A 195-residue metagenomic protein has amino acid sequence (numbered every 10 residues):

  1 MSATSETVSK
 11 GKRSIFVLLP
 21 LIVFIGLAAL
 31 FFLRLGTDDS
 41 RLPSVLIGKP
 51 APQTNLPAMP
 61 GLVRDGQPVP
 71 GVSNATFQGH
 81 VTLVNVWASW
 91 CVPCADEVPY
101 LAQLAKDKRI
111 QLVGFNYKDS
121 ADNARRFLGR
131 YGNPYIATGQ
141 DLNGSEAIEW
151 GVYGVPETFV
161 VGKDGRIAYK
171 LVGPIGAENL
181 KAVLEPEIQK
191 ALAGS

Functional and structural regions predicted by a protein language model:
M1-G61, S195: N-terminal targeting signals for export/organelle localization
R13-S14, G129-P134, Q140-L192: Thiol/disulfide oxidoreductase modules built on the thioredoxin-like
T54-T82: A short beta-strand-turn-helix
H80-T82, W87-W90, G154: Short pre-active-site segment immediately N-terminal to redox-active cysteine/selenocysteine motifs in thiol-based
V86-Q103: Conserved redox-active cysteine motifs that mediate thiol-disulfide chemistry, especially di-cysteine Cys-X(1-2)-Cys
A88-V92, K118-D122, G144-E146, P174-A177: Solvent-exposed loop/turn segments at secondary-structure junctions within structured extracellular/periplasmic domains
K106, Q111-N143, V155: Conserved segment of the thioredoxin-like fold in thiol-based oxidoreductases
